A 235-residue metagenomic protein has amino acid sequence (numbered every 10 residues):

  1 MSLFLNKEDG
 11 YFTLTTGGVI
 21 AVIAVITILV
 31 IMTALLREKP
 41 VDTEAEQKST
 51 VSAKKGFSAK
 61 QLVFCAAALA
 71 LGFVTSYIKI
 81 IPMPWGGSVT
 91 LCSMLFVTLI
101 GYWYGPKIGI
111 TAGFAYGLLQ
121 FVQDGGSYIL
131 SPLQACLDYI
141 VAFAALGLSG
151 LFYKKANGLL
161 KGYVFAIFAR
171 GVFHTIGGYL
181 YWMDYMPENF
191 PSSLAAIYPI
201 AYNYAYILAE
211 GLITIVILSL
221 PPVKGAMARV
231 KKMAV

Functional and structural regions predicted by a protein language model:
M1-V235: Loop-helix junctions at membrane interfaces
